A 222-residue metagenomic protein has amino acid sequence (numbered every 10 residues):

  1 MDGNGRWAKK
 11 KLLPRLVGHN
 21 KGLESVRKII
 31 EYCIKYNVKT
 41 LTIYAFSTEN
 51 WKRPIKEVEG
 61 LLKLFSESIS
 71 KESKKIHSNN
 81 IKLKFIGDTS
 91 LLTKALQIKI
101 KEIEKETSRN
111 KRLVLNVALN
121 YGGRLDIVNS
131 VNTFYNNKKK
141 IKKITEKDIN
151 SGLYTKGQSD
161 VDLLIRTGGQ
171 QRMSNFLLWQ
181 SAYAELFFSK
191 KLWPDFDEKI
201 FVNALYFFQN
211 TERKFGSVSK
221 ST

Functional and structural regions predicted by a protein language model:
M1-T222: Flexible, compositionally biased loop and terminal segments
